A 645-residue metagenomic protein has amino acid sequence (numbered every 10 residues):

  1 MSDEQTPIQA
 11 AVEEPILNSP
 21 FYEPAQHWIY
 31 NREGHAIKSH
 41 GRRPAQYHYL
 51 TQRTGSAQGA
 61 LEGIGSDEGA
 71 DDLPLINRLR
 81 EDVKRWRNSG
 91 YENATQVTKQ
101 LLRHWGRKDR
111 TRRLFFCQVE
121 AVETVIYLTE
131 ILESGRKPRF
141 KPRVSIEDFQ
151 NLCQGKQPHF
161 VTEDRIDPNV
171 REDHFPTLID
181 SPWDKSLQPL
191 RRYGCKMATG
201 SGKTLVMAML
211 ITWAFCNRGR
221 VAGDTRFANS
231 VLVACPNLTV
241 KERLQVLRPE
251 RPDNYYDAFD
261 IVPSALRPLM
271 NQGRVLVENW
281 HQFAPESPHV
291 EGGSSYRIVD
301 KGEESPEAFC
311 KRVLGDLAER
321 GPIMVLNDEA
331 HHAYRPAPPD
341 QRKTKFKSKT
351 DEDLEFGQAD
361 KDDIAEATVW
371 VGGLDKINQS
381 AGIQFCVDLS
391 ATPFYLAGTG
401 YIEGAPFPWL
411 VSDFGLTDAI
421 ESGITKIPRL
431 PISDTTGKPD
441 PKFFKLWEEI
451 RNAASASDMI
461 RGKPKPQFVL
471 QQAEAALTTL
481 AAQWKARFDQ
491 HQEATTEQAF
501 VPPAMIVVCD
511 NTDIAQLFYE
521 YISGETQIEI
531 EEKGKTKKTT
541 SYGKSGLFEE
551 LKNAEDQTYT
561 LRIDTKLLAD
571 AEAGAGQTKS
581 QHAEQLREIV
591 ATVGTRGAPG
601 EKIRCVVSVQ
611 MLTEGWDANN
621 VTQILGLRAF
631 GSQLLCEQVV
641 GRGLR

Functional and structural regions predicted by a protein language model:
M1-E123: N-terminal accessory nucleic-acid engagement/regulatory domains that precede and modulate ATP-driven motor cores
A25, I29, E33-G34, H40-G41 (+5 more regions): Interdomain helical connector at the RecA1-RecA2 junction of SF1/SF2 helicase-like NTPases
W86-K196: Conserved pre-motif I regulatory segment
K99, R112, R136-S145, F149 (+5 more regions): Conserved C-terminal RecA-like helicase domain
K203-N217: Motif I (Walker A/P-loop) of helicase-class P-loop NTPases
V206, D224-Y255, H281-Q282, D510-A515: Conserved Walker A/P-loop ATP-binding site and its immediately adjacent core in helicase/helicase-like ATPase domains
V275-L326, A333-K376, E584-T595, S608-V609: Conserved RecA-like ASCE ATPase "motif II neighborhood" in helicase/translocase motors
M611-A629, E637-V640: A short beta-strand element within the Helicase C-terminal
